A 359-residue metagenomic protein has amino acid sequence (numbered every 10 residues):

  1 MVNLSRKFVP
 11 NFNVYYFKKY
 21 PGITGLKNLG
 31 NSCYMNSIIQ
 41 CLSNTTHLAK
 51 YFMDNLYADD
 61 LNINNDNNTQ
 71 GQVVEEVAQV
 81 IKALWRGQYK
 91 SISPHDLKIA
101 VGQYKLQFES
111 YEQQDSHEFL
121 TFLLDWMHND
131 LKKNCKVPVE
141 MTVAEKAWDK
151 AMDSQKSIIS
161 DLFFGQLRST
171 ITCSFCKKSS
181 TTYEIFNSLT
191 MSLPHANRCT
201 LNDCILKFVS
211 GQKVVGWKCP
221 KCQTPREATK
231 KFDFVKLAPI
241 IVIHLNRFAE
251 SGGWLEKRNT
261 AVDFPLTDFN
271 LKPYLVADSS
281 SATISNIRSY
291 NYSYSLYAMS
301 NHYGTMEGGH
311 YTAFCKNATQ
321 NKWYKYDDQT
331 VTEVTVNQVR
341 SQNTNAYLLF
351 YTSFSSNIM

Functional and structural regions predicted by a protein language model:
M1-P21, L42, N55-L56, L61-N68 (+5 more regions): Exposed substrate/partner-binding surface patches
G25, G30, T69, V73-E76 (+7 more regions): Generic detector of ordered secondary-structure context
L26-C41, Q72-E76, Y111-F122, G308-Y311 (+1 more regions): Active-site nucleophilic cysteine motif
K27, L167-T170, Q212-G216: Processing junctions and N-termini across compartments
C33, C173, I243: Carboxylate-rich, divalent-cation-coordinating active-site regions
C33, K50, Q88, Q103 (+7 more regions): Intrinsically disordered, low-complexity N-terminal regions enriched in serine/proline/glycine with scattered basic
N44, L48-I185: Papain-like cysteine protease catalytic cores
